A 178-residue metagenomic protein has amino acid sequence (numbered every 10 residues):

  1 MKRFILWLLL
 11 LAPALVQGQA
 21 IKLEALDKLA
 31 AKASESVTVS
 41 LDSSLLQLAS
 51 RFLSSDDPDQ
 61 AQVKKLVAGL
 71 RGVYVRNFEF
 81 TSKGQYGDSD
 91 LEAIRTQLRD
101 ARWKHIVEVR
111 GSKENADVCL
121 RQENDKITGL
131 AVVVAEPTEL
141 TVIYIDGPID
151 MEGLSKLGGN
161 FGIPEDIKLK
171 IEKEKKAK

Functional and structural regions predicted by a protein language model:
F4-A14: Sec-dependent N-terminal signal peptides
A14-A20: Sec/Tat signal peptide C-region and signal peptidase I cleavage site
A20-I21, A25, L70-E79, S89 (+4 more regions): Localized chelating/binding microdomains that coordinate divalent metal ions or stabilize phosphate-bearing
K22-L91: Early exported N-terminus immediately downstream of N-terminal targeting peptides
L66-V118, D125: Mid-length scaffold segments of soluble, non-membrane domains
C119-M151: A short, solvent-exposed beta-edge/loop patch
P148-K178: C-terminal partner/receptor-binding element of secreted or periplasmic proteins
